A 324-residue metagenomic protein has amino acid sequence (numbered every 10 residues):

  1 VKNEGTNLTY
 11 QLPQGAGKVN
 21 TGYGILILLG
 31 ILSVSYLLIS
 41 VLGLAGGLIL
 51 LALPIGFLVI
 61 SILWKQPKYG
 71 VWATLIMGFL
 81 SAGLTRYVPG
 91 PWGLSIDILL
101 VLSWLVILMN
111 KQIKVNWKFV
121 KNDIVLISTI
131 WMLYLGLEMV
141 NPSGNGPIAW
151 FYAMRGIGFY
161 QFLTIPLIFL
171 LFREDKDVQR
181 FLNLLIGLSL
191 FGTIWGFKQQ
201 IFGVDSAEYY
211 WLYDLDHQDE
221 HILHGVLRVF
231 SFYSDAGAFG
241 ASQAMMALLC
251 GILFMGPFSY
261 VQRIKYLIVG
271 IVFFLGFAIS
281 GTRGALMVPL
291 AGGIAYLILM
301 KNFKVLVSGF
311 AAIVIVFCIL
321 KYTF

Functional and structural regions predicted by a protein language model:
V1-L137, K176-Q179, N183, G256-R263 (+2 more regions): Transmembrane signal-anchor hairpin modules in multi-pass inner-membrane enzymes, especially those that act on
K2-Q11, V19, Y23-G24, S33-Y36 (+5 more regions): Alpha-helical transmembrane segments of multi-pass inner-membrane proteins
V41-G43, Y87-G90, S143-F151, A278-I279: Membrane-interface helix caps and helix-loop-helix hairpins in membrane proteins
A45-I49, G90-D97, Y152-I157, F230-M246 (+1 more regions): Membrane-interface micro-motifs in multi-pass membrane enzymes
L50, I62-G70, G83-W92, F162-P166 (+4 more regions): Juxtamembrane membrane-interface segments at transmembrane alpha-helix termini
W72-T74, I148-F151, Q179, R283-V288 (+1 more regions): Hydrophobic alpha-helical membrane segments of integral membrane proteins
A82-T85, W104-K111, E138, I168-F169 (+6 more regions): Structural signal for membrane-spanning alpha-helices in multi-pass inner-membrane proteins, emphasizing helix cores
S95-S103, D123-L133, P147-L170, S189: Aromatic-anchored transmembrane helix interface
